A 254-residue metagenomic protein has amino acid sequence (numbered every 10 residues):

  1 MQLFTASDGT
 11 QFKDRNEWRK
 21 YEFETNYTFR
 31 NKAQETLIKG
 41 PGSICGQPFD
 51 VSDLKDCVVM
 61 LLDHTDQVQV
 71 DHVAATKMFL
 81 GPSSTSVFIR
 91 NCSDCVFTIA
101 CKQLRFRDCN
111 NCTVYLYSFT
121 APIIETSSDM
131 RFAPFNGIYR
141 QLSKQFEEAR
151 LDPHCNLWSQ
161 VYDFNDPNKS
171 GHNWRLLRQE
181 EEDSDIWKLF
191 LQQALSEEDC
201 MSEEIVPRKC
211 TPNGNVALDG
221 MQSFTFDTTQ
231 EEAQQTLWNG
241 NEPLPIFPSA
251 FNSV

Functional and structural regions predicted by a protein language model:
M1-G81, S128-V254: Charge-rich, low-hydrophobicity low-complexity segments
C45-G46, D56-C57, H64-V68, A75 (+5 more regions): Extracellular beta-strand scaffolds
R90-N91, C109-N111, T120, S127-M130 (+1 more regions): Short C-terminal domain-edge/linker segments immediately following a structured domain
A100, N111-P122, S128, A133 (+1 more regions): Ankyrin-repeat TPLH-centered helix-turn motif and closely related helix/turn capping elements of eukaryotic
